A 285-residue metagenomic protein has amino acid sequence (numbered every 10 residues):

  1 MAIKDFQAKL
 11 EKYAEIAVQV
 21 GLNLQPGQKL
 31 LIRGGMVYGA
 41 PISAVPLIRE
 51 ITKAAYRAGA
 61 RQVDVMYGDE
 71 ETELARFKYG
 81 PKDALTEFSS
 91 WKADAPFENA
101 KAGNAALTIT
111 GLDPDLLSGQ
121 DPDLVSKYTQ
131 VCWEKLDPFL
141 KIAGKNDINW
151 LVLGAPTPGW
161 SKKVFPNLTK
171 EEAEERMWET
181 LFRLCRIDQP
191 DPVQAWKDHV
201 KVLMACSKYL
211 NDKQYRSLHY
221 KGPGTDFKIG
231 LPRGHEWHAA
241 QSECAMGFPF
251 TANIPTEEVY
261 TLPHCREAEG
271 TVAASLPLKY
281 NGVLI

Functional and structural regions predicted by a protein language model:
M1-E269: Active-site bordering "gate/hinge" segments that shape substrate access to catalytic or cofactor-binding pockets
H264-I285: Long, well-ordered mid-to-C-terminal structural blocks that present hydrophobic/aromatic surfaces
